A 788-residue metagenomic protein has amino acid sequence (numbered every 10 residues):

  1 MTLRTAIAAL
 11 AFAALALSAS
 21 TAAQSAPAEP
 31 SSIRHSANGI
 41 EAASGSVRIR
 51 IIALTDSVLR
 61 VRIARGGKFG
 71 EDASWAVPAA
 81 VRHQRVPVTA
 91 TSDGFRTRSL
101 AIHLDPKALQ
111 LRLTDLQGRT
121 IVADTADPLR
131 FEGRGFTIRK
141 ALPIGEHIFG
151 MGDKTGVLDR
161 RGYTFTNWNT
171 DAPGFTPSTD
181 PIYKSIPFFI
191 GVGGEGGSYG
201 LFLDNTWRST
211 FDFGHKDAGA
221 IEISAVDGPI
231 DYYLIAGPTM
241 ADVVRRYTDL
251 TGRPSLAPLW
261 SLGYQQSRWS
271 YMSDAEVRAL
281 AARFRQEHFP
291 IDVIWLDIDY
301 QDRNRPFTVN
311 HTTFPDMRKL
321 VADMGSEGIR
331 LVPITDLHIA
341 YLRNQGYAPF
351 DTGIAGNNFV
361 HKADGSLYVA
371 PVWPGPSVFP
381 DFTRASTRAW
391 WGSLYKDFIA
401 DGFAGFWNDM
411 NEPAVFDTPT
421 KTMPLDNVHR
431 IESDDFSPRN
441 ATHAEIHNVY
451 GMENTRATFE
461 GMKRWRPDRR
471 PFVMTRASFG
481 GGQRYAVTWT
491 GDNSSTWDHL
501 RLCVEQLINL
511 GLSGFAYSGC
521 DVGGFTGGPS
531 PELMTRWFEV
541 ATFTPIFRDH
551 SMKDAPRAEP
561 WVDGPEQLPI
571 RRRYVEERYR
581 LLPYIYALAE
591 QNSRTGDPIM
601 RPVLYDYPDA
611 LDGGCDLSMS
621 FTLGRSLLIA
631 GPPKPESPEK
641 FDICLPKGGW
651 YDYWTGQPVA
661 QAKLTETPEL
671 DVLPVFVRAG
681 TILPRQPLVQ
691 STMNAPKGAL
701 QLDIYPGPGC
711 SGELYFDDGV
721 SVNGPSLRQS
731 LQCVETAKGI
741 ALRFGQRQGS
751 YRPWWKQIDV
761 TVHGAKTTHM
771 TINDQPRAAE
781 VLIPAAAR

Functional and structural regions predicted by a protein language model:
A8-S18: Bacterial N-terminal signal peptides
S18-S20, I585: N-terminal signal peptide c-region/cleavage motif recognized by signal peptidases
A26, R119-V672, V677-R678: Catalytic-domain carbohydrate-binding cleft regions of carbohydrate-active enzymes
A26-I33, A37, I52-F95, F131-G133: A low-complexity, Ser/Thr/Gly/Pro-enriched, surface-exposed linker/loop concept that marks segments flanking
P30, G174, V675-A778: Accessory, solvent-exposed terminal regions and/or long lumenal/extracellular loops of proteins
I51, V61-I63, S99, L627-G631 (+1 more regions): Short, well-ordered beta-strand segments enriched in hydrophobic/aromatic residues
K68, A76, C644-T655, D759-P776: Solvent-exposed beta-hairpin/edge-strand motifs
R96-A123: Hydrophobic or amphipathic alpha-helical targeting/insertion segments
